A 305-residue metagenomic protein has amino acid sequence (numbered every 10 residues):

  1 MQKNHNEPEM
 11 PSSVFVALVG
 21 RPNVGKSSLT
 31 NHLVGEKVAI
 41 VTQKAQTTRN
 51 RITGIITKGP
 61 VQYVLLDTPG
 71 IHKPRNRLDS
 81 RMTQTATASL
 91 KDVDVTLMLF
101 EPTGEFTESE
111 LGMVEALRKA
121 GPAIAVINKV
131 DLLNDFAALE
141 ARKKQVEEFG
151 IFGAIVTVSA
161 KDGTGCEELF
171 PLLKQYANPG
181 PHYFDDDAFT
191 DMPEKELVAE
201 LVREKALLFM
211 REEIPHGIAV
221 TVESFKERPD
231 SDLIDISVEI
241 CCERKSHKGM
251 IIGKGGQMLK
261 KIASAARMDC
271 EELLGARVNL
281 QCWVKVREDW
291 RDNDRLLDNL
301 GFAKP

Functional and structural regions predicted by a protein language model:
M1-V95, F100: Conserved G1/Walker A P-loop phosphate-binding module
A17, N31, N50, G54 (+12 more regions): Solvent-exposed alpha-helical segments within well-ordered globular domains of core cellular machineries
G25, G165, M258: Conserved glycine(s) of the Walker
E36, I55-G59, P74, S89 (+10 more regions): Conserved, well-folded catalytic cores of nucleic-acid-processing and energy-transducing macromolecular machines
T48, I71-K73, E105-F106, L133-N134 (+1 more regions): Catalytic P-loop NTPase motifs of RecA-like helicase/translocase cores
T57-Q62, R81-I155, K226-D230: Conserved C-terminal guanine-recognition region of P-loop GTPase G domains, centered on the G4
P122-I124, D131-E194: Canonical P-loop GTPase G-domain recognition
E194-P305: P-loop NTP-binding site
